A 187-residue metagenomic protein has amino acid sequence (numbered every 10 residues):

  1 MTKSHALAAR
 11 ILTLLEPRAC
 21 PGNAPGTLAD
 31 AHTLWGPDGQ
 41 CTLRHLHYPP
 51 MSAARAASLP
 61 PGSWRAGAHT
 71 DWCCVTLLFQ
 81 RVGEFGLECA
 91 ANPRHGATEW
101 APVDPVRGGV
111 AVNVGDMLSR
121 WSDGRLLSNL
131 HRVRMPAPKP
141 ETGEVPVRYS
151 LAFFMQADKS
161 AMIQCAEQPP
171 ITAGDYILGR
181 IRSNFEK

Functional and structural regions predicted by a protein language model:
H5-K187: C-terminal flanking tails of non-heme Fe-dependent oxygenases
